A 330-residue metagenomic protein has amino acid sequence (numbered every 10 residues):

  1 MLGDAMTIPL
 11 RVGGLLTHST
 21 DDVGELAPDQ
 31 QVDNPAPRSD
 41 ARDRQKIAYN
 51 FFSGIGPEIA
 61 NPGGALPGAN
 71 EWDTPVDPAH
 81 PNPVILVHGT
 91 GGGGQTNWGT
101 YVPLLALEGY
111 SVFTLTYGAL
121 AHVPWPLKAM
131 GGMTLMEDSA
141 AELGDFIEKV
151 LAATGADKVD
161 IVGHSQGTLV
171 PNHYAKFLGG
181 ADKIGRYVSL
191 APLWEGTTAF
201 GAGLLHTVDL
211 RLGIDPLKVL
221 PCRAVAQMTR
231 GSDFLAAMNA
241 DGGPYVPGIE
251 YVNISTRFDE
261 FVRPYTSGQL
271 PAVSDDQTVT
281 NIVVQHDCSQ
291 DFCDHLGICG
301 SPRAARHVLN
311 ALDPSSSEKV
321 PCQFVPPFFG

Functional and structural regions predicted by a protein language model:
M1-E108, Q323-F329: Flexible, membrane-associating and regulatory peripheral segments of lipid-active enzymes
A5-P9, L210, P244-G330: C-terminal catalytic-base region of ester-bond hydrolases, centering on the histidine of the charge-relay
V76-H80, L105-L107, A153-T154, V162-G163 (+3 more regions): Extracellular/periplasmic catalytic domains that process cell-envelope and extracellular macromolecules
N82, T96, T100, L107 (+7 more regions): Extracytoplasmic/secreted proteins, especially bacterial periplasmic and envelope-associated proteins
H88, V112-L115, E137-N239: Serine-dependent carboxylesterase/thioesterase catalytic core of lipase-like alpha/beta-hydrolase/SGNH enzymes
L104-W125: Conserved alpha/beta-hydrolase
P124-L127, T197-G203, V262-S267, C293: Short aromatic-enriched loop/helix-cap "lid" or pocket-rim segments at secondary-structure transitions that line
W125-E142: Catalytic nucleophile-loop/oxyanion-hole region of alpha/beta-hydrolase and closely related hydrolase-like folds
